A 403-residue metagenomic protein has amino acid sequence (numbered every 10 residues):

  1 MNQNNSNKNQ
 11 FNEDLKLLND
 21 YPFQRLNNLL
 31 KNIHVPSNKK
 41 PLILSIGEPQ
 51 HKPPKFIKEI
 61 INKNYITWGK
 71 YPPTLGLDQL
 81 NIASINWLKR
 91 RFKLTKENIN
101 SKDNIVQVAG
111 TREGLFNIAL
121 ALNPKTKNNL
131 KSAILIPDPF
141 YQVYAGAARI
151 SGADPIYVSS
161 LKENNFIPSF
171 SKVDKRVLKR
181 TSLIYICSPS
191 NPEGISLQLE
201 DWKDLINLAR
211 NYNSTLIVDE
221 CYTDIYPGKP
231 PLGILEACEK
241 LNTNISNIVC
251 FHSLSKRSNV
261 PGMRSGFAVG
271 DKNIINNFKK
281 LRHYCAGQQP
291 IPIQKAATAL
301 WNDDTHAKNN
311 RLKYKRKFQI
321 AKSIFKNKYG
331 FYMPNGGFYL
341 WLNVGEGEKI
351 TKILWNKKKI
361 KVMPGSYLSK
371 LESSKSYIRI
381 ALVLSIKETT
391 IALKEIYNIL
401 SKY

Functional and structural regions predicted by a protein language model:
N4, C238-K315, Q319, K394 (+1 more regions): Conserved core segment of the aminotransferase class I/II
E13-E113, N117, L300-W301, K308 (+1 more regions): N-terminal small-domain helix-loop-helix segment of the aminotransferase-like
I33, S37, S151, N211-Y212 (+2 more regions): Helix C-cap/helix->beta junction micro-motif
G69-N207, D224-N242: Conserved core of the PLP fold type I
L94, T243, N356-K361, S369-Y403: PLP-dependent enzyme catalytic core of the Aspartate aminotransferase-like
E220: Walker B catalytic acidic pair
V269, W341-N343, A381-V383: Short hydrophobic/aromatic beta-strand micro-patches that form the beta-sheet surface supporting nucleotide- or nucleic
Q294, T298, L312-K322, F331-V344 (+1 more regions): Conserved glycine-rich beta-strand-loop-beta hairpin in the small C-terminal domain of fold type I
